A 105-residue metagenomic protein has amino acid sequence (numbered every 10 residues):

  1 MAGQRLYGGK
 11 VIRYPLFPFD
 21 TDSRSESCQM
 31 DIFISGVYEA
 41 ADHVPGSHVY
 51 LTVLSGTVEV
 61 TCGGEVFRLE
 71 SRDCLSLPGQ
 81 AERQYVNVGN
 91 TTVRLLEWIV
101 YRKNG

Functional and structural regions predicted by a protein language model:
L6, K10-F19, E26-P45, V66 (+1 more regions): Conserved short histidine dyad/triad with adjacent acidic residue
I12, E70, G79-G105: Ligand-binding loop in jelly-roll beta-barrel domains
T21-R24, I32-Y38, S55-T57, Y101-G105: Short, charged/polar surface micro-motifs in flexible loops or helix N-caps
S23-R24, G46-S47, T92: Short acidic/glycine-enriched loop/turn segments that link adjacent beta-strands
D31-F33, H43-V60: Short, conserved beta-strand element in jelly-roll/cupin
Y38, V49, G56-T61, C74-L75 (+1 more regions): Short beta-strand segments in beta-sandwich/barrel cores
G63-G79: Short acidic-glycine-tyrosine-enriched beta hairpin
